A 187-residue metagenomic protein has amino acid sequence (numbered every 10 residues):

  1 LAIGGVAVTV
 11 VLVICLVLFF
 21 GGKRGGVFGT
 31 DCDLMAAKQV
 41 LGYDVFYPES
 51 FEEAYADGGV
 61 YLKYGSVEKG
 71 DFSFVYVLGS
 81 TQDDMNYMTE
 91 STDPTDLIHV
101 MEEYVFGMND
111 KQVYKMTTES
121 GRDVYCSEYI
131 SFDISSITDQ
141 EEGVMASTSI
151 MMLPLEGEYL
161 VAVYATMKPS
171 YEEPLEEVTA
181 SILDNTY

Functional and structural regions predicted by a protein language model:
L1-K69, E141, L155-E156, Y164-Y187: N-terminal targeting sequences that direct proteins away from the cytosol to non-cytosolic compartments
V45-F46, D123-C126, L160-V161: Short, isolated positions in well-ordered beta-strands
F46-P48, A54-A56, K63-G65, V75-G79 (+2 more regions): A structural detector for beta-sheet-dominated domains
Y64-D96, T148: A short acidic-to-branched-hydrophobic micro-motif
V75-Y76, V161-V163: Active-site-flanking beta-strand signature of metal-NTP-handling nucleotidyl enzymes and homologous cyclase-like
Q82-S91, I137-D139, Y164-E172: Second-shell loop/turn segments in exported
T92-V100, P174, V178: Short amphipathic alpha-helical segments
I98-L155: Signature of long, low-cysteine stretches enriched in small and polar/charged residues
